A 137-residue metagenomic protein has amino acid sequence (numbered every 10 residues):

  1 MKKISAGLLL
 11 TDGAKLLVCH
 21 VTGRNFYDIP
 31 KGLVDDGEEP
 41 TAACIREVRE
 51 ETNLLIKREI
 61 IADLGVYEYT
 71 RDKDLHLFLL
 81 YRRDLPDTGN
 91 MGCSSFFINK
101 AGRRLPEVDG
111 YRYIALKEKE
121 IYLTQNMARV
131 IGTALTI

Functional and structural regions predicted by a protein language model:
M1-I29, F78: N-terminal strand-loop-strand
M1-I4, V21, K31, C44-I45 (+1 more regions): Catalytic phosphate/metal-binding cores of nucleic-acid and nucleotide-processing enzymes, i.e., regions that mediate
I4, D74-H76, E107: Residues that flank catalytic or metal-binding motifs in active/ligand-binding sites
I29-D63: The catalytic Nudix box helix
V34, L116-K119: Hydrophobic pocket-lining residues within nucleotide cofactor-binding pockets
P40, L123, M127: Hydrophobic (often cysteine-bearing) scaffold residues that line and stabilize catalytic clefts of nucleotide/cofactor
Y67-K100, R112-K117, R129-I137: Active-site-adjacent beta-strand/loop module that shapes the phosphate/pyrophosphate-binding cleft
L105-P106, E118: Preference for well-ordered, secondary-structure-rich cores of eukaryotic proteins
